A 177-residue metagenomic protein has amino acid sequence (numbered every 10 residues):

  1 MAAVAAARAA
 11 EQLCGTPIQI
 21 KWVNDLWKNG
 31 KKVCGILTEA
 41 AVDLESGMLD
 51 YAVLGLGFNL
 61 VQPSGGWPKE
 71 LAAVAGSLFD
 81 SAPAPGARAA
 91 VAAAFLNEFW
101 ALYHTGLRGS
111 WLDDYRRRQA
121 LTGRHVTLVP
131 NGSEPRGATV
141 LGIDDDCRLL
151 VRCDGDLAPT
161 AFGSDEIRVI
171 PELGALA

Functional and structural regions predicted by a protein language model:
M1-I18, K28-A177: Long, positively charged amphipathic alpha-helical accessory segments at protein N-termini or as interdomain linkers
